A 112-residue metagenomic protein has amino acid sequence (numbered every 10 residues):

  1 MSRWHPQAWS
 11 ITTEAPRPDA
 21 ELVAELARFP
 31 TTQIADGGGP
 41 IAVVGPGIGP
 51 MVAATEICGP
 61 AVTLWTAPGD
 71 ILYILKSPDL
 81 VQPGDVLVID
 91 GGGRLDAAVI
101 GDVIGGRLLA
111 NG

Functional and structural regions predicted by a protein language model:
M1-T66, D79: Intrinsically disordered, low-complexity regions enriched in acidic/Ser/Thr/Pro/Gln residues
F29-Q33, G59, L72, K76 (+3 more regions): Conserved active-site and cofactor/substrate-binding residues in soluble primary-metabolism enzymes
P46, G69-L72, D96: Short, acidic Gly/Pro/Ser/Thr-rich loop/turn segments
L64-I71, G112: Short, structured beta-strand/loop micro-motifs enriched in basic residues and often containing a Trp
S77-G112: Extracellular/luminal Protease-associated
